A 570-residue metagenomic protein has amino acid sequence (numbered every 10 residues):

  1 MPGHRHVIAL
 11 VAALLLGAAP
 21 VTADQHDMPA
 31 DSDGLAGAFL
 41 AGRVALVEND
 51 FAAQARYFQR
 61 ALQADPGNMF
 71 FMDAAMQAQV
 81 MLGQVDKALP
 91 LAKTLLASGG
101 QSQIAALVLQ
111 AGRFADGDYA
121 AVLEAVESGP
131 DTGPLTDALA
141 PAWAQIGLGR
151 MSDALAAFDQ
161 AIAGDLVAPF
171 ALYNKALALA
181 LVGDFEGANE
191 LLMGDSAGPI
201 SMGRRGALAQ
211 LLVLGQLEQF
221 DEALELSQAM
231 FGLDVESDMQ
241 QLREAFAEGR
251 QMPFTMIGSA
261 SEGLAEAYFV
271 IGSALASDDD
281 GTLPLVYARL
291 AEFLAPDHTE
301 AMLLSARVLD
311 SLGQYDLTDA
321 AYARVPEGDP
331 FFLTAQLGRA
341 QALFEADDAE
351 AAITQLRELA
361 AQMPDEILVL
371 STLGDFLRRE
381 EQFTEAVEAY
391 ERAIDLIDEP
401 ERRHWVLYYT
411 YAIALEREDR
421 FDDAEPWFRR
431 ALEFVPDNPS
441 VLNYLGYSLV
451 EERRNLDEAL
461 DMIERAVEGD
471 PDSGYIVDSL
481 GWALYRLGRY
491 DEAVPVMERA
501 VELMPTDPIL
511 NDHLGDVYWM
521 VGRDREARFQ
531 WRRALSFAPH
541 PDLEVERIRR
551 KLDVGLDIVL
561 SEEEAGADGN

Functional and structural regions predicted by a protein language model:
P20-A75, M81-P90, G100-I104, L123-E124 (+3 more regions): N-terminal leader/linker segments that initiate helical-solenoid repeat arrays
G34, N68, S102, P134 (+13 more regions): Residue-level recognition of tetratricopeptide repeat
R43, Q77, A111, W143 (+10 more regions): Residue-level recognition of tetratricopeptide repeat
L46, V80, F114, I146 (+10 more regions): Position-specific recognition of the canonical hydrophobic site in helix A of tetratricopeptide repeat
A64, A97-G99, P130-T132, A163-G164 (+11 more regions): Structural marker of alpha-solenoid helical repeat scaffolds
F71, A105, D137, A171 (+12 more regions): TPR alpha-solenoid repeat register
A74-A75, V108-L109, A140, N174 (+13 more regions): Canonical tetratricopeptide repeat
